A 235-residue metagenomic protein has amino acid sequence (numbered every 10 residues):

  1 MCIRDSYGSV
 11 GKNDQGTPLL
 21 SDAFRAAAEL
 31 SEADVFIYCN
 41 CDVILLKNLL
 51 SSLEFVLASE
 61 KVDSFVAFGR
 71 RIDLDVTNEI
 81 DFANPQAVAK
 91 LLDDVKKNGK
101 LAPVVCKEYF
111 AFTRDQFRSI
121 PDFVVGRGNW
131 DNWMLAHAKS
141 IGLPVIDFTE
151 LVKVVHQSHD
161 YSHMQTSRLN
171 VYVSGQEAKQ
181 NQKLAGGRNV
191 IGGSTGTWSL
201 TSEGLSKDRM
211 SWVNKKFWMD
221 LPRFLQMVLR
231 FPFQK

Functional and structural regions predicted by a protein language model:
R4-C39, L46: Active-site-proximal specificity loops/subdomain of glycosyltransferases
S6-G8, V66, V145-D147: Conserved beta-strand scaffold positions in the cores of enzyme catalytic domains, especially in NTP/NDP-utilizing
K12, D42-I44, I72-D75, F117 (+2 more regions): Short, solvent-exposed loop/turn segments at secondary-structure junctions
S21, Y38, A102-V105, V154: Preference for well-ordered, secondary-structure-rich cores of eukaryotic proteins
E32-A33, K61-F65, L143: Short, high-confidence coil segments that cap the C-terminus of an alpha-helix and link into the following beta-strand
I44-A136: Conserved catalytic core of nucleotide-sugar-dependent glycosyltransferases
F123-K235: C-terminal catalytic/acceptor-binding lobe
